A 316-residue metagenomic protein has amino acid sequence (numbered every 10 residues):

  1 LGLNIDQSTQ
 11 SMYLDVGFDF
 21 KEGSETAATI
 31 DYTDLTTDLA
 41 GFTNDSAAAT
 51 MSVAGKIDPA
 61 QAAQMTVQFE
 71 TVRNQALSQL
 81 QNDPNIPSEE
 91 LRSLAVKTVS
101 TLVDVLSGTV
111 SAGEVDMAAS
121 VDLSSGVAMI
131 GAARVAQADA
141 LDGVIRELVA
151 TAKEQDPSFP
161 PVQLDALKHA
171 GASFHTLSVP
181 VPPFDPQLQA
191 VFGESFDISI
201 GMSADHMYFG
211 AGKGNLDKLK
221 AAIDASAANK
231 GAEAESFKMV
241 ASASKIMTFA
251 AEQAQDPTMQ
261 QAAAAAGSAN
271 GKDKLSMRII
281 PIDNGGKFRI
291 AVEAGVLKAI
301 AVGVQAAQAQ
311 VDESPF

Functional and structural regions predicted by a protein language model:
L1-F316: Signature of soluble extracytoplasmic/periplasmic domains of secreted precursors and cell-surface proteins
